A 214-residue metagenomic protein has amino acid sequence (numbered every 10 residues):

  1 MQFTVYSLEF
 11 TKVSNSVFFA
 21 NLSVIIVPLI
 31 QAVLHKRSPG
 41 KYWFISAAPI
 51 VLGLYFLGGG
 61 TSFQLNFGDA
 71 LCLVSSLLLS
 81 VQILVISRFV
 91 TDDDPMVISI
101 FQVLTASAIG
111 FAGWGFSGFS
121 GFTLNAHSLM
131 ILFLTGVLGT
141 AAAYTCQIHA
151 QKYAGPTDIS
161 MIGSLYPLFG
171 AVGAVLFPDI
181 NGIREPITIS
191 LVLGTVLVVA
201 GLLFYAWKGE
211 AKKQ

Functional and structural regions predicted by a protein language model:
M1-F3, Y42-P49, F67-S75, F122-A142 (+1 more regions): Loop-to-transmembrane-helix transition segments
M1-S16, A20, L54-L57, G136-A154: Specific transmembrane alpha-helical segments of multi-pass solute transporters/efflux pumps, especially DMT/EamA
Q2, V24-L29, Y55, L77-S80 (+5 more regions): Hydrophobic/small/kink-forming positions within alpha-helical transmembrane segments of polytopic membrane proteins
T4-R37, S75, P156-L176: Specific alpha-helical transmembrane segments that line the substrate/conduction pathway and gating interfaces
S7, V33-H35, P39, F89 (+3 more regions): Hydrophobic/aromatic residues within transmembrane alpha-helices of multi-pass small-molecule transporters
V27-L29, V33, Q64-G118, L132 (+1 more regions): Transmembrane alpha-helical segments that form core, pore/gating elements of small-molecule transporters/exporters
P39-G58, A108-G110, P186-G209: Hydrophobic transmembrane alpha-helices of multi-pass small-molecule transport proteins
S128-M130, S164-Q214: C-terminal-most transmembrane helix of multi-pass membrane proteins
